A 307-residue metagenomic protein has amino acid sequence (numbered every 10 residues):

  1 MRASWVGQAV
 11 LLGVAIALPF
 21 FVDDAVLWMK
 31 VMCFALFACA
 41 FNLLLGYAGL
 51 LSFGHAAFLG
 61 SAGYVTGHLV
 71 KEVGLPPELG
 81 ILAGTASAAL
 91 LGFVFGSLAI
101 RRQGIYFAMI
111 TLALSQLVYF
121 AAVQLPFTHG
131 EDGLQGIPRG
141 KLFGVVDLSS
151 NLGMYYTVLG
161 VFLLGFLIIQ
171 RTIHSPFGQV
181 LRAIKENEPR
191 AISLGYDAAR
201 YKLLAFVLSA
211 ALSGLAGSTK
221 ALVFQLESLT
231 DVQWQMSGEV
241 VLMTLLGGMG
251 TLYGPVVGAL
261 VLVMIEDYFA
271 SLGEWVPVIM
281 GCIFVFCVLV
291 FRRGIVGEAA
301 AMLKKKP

Functional and structural regions predicted by a protein language model:
M1-A15, G133-G136, L167, Q179 (+2 more regions): Cytosolic-side transmembrane-helix boundaries in multi-pass membrane proteins
I16, F34-A35, G63-Y64, T85-A89 (+9 more regions): Residue-level recognition of pore/gate-forming positions within transmembrane alpha-helices of multi-pass
P19-E72, S97-F107, E188-S193, A198 (+1 more regions): Single transmembrane alpha-helix segments in multi-pass membrane proteins
W28, S52, V65, G92 (+12 more regions): Generic structural signal for small/hydrophobic residues in well-ordered secondary structure, especially within
A56, L82, K202-V290: Transmembrane alpha-helical segments in multi-pass inner-membrane proteins
V73-Q116, V257-G258: Alpha-helical transmembrane segments within multi-pass membrane transporters and channels
L114-L148, G178, V296-E298: Extracellular/periplasmic helix-loop junction at the C-terminal end of a transmembrane helix in multi-pass membrane
S149-S228: Helix-loop-helix "hairpin" substructures at the membrane interface of multi-pass membrane proteins
